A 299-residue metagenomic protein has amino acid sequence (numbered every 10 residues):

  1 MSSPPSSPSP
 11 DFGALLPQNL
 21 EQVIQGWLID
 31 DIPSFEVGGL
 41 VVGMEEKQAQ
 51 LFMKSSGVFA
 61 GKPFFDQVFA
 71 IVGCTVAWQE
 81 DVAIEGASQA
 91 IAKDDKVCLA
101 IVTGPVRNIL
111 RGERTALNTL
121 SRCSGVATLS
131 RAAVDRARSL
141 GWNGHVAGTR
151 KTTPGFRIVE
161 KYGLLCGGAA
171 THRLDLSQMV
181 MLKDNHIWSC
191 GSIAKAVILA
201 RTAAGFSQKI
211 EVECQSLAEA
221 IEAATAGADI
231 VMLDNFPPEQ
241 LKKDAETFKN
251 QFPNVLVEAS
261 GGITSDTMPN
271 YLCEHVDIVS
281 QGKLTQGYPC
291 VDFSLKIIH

Functional and structural regions predicted by a protein language model:
S2-A226, I230, K242-T247, V255-E258 (+3 more regions): Acidic/glycine-rich phosphate/pyrophosphate-binding loops and surrounding catalytic core that coordinate Mg2+
N235, G261, G282-K283: Short secondary-structure boundary segments
Q251-F252, H299: Short alpha-helix boundary/capping motifs
F293-H299: Active-site loop ensemble at the mouth of alpha/beta enzyme cores that anchors a bound cofactor
